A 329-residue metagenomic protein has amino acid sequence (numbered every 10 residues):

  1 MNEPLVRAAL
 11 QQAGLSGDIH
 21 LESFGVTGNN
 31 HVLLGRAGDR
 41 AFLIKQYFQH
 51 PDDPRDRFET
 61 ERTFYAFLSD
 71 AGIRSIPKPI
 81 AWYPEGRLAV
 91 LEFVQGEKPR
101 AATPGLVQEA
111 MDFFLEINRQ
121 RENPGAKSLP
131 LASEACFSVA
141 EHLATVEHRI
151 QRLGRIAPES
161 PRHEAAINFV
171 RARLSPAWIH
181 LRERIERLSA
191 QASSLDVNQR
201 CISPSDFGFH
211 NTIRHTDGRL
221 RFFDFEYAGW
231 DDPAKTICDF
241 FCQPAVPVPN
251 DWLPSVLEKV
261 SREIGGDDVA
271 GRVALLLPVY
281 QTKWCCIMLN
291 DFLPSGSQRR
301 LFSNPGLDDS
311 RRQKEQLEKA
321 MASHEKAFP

Functional and structural regions predicted by a protein language model:
M1-L21: Juxta-kinase regulatory segment immediately upstream of eukaryotic protein kinase catalytic domains
Q12-I19, T60-R62, I185-D196: Short Pro/Gly-enriched beta-strand edge/turn motifs at strand-loop
G25-I44, E183-T236: Active-site acidic catalytic loop and adjacent metal/ATP-binding pocket of ATP-dependent phosphoryl transfer enzymes
N29-H148: ATP-binding pocket architecture of kinase catalytic cores
S69-G72, F114-G125, A157, P244 (+3 more regions): A general structural signal marking secondary-structure boundaries and capping sites
K98-H180, S193-R200, W230, R300-E318: A cross-family kinase active-site recognition segment
P233-D267, P278-R299: Active-site activation/catalytic loop segments of kinase-like enzymes and analogous catalytic loops in related
C286-P329: ATP/Mg2+ or Mg2+-diphosphate-binding catalytic cores that bind nucleotide phosphates or diphosphates via glycine-rich
